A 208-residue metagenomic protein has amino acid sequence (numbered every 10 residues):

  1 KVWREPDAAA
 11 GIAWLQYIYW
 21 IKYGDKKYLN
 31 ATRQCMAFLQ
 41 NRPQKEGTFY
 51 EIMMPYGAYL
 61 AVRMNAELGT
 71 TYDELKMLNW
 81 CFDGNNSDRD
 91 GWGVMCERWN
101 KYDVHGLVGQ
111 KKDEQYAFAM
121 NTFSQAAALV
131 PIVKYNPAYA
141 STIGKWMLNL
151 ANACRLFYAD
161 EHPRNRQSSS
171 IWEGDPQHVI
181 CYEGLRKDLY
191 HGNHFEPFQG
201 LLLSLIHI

Functional and structural regions predicted by a protein language model:
K1, I21, D25-G47, Y72-L107 (+1 more regions): Long, well-ordered core segments of solenoidal/helical folds
K1-W3, M53-Y72, V94-F118, P163-L203: Carbohydrate-binding/catalytic loop surfaces
V2-W3, A10-G24, P55-G69, D113 (+1 more regions): Well-ordered alpha-helical scaffold segments within catalytic/enzyme domains
A8, Y50-E51: Extracytoplasmic catalytic/substrate-binding loops of multi-pass membrane glycan-assembly enzymes
F38, F49, Y59, F82 (+4 more regions): Phenylalanine-focused residue identity feature
K76-S87, V104-L189: Catalytic-core region of carbohydrate-active enzymes that cleave or remodel glycosidic bonds
I206-I208: Conserved small/polar residues in nucleotide/adenosyl-binding loops
